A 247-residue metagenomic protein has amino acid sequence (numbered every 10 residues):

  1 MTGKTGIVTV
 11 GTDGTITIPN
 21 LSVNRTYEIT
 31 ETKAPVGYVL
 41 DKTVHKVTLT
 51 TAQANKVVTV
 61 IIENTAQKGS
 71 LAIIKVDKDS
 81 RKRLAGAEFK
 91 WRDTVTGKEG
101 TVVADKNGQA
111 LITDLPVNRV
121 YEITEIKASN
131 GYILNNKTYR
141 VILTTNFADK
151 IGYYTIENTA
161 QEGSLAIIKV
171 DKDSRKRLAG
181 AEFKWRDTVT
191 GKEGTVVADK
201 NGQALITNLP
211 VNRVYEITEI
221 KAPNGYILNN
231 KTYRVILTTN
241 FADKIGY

Functional and structural regions predicted by a protein language model:
M1-Y247: Solvent-exposed loop/turn and edge beta-strand elements of beta-rich ligand-binding domains
